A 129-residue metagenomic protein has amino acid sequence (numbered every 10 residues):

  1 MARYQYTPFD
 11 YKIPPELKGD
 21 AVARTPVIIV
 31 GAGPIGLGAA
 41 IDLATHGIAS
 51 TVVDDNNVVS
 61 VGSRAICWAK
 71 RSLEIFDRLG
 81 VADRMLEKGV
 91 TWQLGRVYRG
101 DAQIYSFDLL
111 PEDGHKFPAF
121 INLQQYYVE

Functional and structural regions predicted by a protein language model:
M1-V27, D42-H46: Extreme N-terminal leader/targeting segments of oxidoreductases
P15, A44-A49, Q103-D108: Short, flexible segments with low predicted structural confidence
L17-D20, S50-D54, L110-D113: A short alpha-helix capping/helix-coil boundary motif
A23-T25, N56-V59, H115-P118: A short, structure-level motif marking secondary-structure boundaries and short turns
V30-G31: Conserved N-terminal Rossmann-fold NAD(P)-binding element of oxidoreductases
G36-L37: N-terminal Rossmann-fold NAD(P) dinucleotide-binding loop
D42-A65: Glycine-rich FAD pyrophosphate-binding loop
V61-E129: Active-site-adjacent segment of FAD-dependent monooxygenases/related oxidoreductases
